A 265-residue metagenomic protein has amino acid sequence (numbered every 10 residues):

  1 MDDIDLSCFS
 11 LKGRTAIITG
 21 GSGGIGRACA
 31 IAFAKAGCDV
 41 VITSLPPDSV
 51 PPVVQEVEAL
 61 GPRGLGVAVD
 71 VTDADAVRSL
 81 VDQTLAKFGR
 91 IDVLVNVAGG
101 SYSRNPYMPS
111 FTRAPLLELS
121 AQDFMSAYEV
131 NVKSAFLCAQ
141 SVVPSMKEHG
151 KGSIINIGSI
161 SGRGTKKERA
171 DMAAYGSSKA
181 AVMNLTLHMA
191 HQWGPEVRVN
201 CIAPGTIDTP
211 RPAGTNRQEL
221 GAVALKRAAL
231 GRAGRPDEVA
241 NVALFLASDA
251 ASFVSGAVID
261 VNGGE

Functional and structural regions predicted by a protein language model:
I4-S7, Y107-T112, E168-D171, C201-A228 (+1 more regions): A glycine/serine/threonine-rich, flexible loop-to-helix segment that serves as the NAD(P) cofactor-binding "lid"
L6, K133, M183, C201 (+2 more regions): C-terminal helical subdomain
S22-G23, P46: Conserved glycine-rich cofactor-binding loop
P47-D48, A68-L80, A121, D237-E238: The beta1-alpha1 cofactor-binding region of Rossmann-like NAD(H)/NADP(H)-dependent oxidoreductases
S79-A86, N105-E118, Q122-E129, V223: Active-site Tyr-X3-Lys motif and surrounding loop/helix of classical short-chain dehydrogenase/reductase
S101, E118-A121, I155-A181, T186-G194 (+1 more regions): Catalytic loop of short-chain dehydrogenase/reductase
R113-F136, K151, I155, Y175 (+2 more regions): Catalytic Tyr-X3-Lys loop
A139-Q140, L187: A short, exposed helix-loop element centered on a Lys and neighboring polar residues
